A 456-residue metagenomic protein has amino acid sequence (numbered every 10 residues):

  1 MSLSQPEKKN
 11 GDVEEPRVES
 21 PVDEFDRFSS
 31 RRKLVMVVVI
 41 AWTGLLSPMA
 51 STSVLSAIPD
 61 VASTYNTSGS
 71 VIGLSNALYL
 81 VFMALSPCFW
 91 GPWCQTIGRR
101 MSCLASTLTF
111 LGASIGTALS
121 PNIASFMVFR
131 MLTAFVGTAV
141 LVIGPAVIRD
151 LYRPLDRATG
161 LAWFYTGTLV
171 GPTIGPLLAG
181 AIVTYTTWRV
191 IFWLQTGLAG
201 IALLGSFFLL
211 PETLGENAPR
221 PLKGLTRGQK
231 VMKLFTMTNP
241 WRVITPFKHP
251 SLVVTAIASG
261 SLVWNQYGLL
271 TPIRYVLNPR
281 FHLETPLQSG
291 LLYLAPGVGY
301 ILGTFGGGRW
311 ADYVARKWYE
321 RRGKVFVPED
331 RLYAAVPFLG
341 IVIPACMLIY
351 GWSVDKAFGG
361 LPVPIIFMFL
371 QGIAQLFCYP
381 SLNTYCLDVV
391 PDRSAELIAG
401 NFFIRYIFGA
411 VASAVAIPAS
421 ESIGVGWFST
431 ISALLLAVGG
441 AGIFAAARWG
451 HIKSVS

Functional and structural regions predicted by a protein language model:
M1-M49, S63: Cytosolic juxtamembrane N-terminal segment immediately preceding the first transmembrane helix of multi-pass
L3, E24-R31, P154-T159, T184-V254 (+4 more regions): Central mid-sequence intracellular linker of multi-pass
R32-G69, W90, V140, Y267-R274: Extracytoplasmic
P48, A77-L80, A118, A134 (+5 more regions): C-terminal transmembrane bundle
A50, Y65-N66, F89, C94-G98 (+4 more regions): Helix-breaking motifs and short loop linkers at transmembrane-helix boundaries and internal kinks in secondary membrane
N122-R130, T255, G360-I365: Short hydrophobic/alpha-helical segments at membrane-entry points of transmembrane helices in Major Facilitator
F129-T168: Cytoplasmic helix-loop-helix junction between adjacent transmembrane helices in 12-TM secondary transporters
D156-T184, V190, L198-A202, G299-T304 (+1 more regions): Glycine-rich segments within core transmembrane alpha-helices of 12-TM secondary carriers
